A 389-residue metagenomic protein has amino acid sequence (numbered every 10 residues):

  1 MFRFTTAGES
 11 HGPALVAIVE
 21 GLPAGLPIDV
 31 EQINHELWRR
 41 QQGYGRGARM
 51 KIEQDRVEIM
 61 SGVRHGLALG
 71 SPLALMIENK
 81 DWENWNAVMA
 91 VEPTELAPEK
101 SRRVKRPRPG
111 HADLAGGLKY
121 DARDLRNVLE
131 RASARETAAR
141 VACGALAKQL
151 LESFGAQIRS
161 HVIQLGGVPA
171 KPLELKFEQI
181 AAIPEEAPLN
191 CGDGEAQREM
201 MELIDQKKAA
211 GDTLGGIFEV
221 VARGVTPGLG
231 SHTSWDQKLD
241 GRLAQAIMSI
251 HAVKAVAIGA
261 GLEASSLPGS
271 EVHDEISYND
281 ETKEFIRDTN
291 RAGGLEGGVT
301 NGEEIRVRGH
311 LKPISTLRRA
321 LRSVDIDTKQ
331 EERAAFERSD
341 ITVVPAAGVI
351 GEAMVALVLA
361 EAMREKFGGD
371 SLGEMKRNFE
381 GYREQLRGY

Functional and structural regions predicted by a protein language model:
M1-Y389: Generic N-terminal targeting/processing segments that precede catalytic cores or assembly contacts
